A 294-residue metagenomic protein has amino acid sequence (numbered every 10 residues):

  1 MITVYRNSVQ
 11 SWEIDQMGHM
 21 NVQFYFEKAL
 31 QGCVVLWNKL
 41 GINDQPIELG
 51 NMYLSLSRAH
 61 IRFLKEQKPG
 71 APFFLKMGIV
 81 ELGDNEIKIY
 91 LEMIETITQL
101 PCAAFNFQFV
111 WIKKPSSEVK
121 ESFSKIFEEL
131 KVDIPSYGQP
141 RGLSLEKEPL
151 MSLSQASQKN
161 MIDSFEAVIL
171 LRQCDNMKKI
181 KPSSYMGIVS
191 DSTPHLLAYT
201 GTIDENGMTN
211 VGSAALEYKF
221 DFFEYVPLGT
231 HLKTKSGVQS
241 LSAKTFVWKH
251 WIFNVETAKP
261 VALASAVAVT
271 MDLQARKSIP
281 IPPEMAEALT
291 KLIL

Functional and structural regions predicted by a protein language model:
M1-R58, Q108-E217, D272-L294: Hot-dog-fold acyl-thioester-processing enzymes
T3-Y5, R62-P72, K76-S152, V226-L228 (+1 more regions): HotDog/MaoC-like acyl-thioester-processing domains
L56-L64, F74-K76, L216-F223, T234-K235: Short structured motifs
